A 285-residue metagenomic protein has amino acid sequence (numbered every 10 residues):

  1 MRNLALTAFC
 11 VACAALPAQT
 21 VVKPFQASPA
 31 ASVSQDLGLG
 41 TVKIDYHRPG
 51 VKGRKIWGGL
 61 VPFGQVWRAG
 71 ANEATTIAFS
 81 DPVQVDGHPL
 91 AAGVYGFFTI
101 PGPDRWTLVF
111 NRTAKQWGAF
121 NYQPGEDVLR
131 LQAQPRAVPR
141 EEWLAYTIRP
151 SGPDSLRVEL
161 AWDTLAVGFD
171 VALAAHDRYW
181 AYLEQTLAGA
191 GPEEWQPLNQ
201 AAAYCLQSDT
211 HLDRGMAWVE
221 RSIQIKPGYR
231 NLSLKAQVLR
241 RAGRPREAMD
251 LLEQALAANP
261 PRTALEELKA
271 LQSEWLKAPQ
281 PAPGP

Functional and structural regions predicted by a protein language model:
M1-L4: Positively charged n-region of N-terminal signal peptides that target proteins for export
A8-A18: Hydrophobic h-region of N-terminal signal peptides that target proteins for export in Gram-negative bacteria
Q19-Q26: Cleaved targeting-peptide boundary
T41-A92, I100-E194, K226: Extended, well-structured beta-strand/loop surface patches that form recognition or cofactor-anchoring regions within
L183-R230, L234-Q237, R244, A257: Alpha-helical adaptor scaffolds
D213-M216, R246-M249, L265-K269: Conserved positions within tetratricopeptide repeat
R241-D250, S273-P285: Alpha-helical linker/edge segments of TPR/alpha-solenoid repeat scaffolds and analogous pre-/post-domain helices
